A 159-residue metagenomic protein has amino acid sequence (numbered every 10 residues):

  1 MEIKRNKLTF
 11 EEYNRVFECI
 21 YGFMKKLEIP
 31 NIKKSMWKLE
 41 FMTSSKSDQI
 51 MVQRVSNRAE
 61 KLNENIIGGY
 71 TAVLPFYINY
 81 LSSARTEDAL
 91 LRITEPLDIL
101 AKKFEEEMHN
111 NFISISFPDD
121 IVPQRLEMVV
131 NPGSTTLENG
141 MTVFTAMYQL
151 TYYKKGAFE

Functional and structural regions predicted by a protein language model:
M1-M36, R58-E159: Charged, amphipathic alpha-helical segments and their flanking helix caps
S35-S47: Short acidic low-complexity segments
S47-V55: A short, hydrophobic beta-strand-centered structural micro-motif
